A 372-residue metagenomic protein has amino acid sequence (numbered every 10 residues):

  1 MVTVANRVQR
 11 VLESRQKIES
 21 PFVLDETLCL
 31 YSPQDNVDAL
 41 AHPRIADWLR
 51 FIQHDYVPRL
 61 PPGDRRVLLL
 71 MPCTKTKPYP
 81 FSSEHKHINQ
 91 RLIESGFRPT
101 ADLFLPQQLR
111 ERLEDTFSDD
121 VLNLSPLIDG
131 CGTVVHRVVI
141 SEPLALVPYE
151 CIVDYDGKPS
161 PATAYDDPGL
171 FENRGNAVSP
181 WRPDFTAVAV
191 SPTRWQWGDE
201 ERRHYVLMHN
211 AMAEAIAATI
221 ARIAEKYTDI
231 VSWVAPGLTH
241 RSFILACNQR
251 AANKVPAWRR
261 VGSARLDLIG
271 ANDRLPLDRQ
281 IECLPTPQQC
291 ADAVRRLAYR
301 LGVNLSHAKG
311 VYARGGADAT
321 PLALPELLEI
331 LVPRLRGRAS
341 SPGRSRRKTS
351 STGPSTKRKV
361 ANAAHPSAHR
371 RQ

Functional and structural regions predicted by a protein language model:
M1-V2, Q372: Initiator methionine at the very start of the polypeptide chain
V2-Y227, V234-G237, R241-D318, A323-E326 (+2 more regions): Positively charged, amphipathic N-terminal segments that serve as targeting/anchoring signals
G343-Q372: Short Lys/Arg-rich cationic patches that frequently serve as NLS/NoLS or arginine-rich RNA/DNA-binding motifs
